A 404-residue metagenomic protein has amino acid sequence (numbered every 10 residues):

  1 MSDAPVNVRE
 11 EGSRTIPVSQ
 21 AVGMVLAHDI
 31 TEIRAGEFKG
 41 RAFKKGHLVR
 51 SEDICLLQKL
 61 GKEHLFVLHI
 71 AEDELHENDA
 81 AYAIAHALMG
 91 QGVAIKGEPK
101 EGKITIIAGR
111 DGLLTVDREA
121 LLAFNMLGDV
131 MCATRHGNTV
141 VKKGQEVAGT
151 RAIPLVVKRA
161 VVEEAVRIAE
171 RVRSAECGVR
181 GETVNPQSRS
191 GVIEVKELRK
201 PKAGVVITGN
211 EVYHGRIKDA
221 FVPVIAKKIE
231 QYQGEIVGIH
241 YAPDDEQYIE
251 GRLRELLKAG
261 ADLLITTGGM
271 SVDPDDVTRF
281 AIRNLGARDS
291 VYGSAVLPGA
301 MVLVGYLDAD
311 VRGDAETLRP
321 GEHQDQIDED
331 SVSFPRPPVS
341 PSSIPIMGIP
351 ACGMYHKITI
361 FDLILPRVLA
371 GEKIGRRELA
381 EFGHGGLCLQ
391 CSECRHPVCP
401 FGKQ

Functional and structural regions predicted by a protein language model:
S2-E164: Phosphate-interaction motifs
D3-P17, A27-H28, E72-T105, L114 (+3 more regions): Flexible glycine/proline-rich
V8-E11, A169-S190, A309-I344: Short, basic, low-complexity termini and linkers enriched in Ser/Thr/Gly/Pro that act as targeting/leader peptides
S19-G23, R41, K96-P99, T139-V141 (+5 more regions): Solvent-exposed alpha-helices and their adjacent loops that cap or buttress functional pockets in soluble metabolic
V93-K96, R135-T139, A152-P154, S190-E197 (+5 more regions): A generic local secondary-structure boundary/capping motif
G191-D244: Glycine-rich phosphate/diphosphate-binding loop of Rossmann-like nucleotide-binding domains
N210-E211, G269-V272, A351-M354: Short glycine-rich anion-binding loops that position phosphate/pyrophosphate groups of nucleotides and phosphorylated
K227-T266, S271-L285: N-terminal small/polar loop signature for handling phosphorylated ligands or for N-terminal nucleophile
